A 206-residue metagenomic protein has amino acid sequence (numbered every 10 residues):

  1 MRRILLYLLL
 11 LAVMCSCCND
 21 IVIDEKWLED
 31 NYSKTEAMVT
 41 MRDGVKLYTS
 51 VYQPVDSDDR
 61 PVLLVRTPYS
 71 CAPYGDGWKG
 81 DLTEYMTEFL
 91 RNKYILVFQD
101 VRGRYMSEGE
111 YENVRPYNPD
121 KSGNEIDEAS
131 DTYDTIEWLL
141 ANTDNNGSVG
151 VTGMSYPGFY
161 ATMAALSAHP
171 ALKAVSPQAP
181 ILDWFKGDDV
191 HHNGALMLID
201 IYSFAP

Functional and structural regions predicted by a protein language model:
R2-L10: Sec-dependent signal peptide recognition, specifically the positively charged N-region followed immediately by
M14-C17: C-terminal motif of bacterial Sec signal peptides marking the signal peptidase cleavage site
I23-S57: N-terminal cap/lid segment of alpha/beta-hydrolase-fold proteins
K46-L47, D59-V62, N92-L96, N145-S148 (+1 more regions): Loop/turn elements at helix/coil->beta-strand transitions in domains of secreted/extracellular proteins
V55-D58, V62-L140: Cap/lid segment of the alpha/beta-hydrolase catalytic domain
L82, R91, E125, A129 (+1 more regions): Accessory cap/linker subdomain of secreted extracellular hydrolases
T143-S155: Alpha/beta-hydrolase fold nucleophile elbow
G153-M163: Glycine-rich nucleophile elbow surrounding the catalytic serine of serine-hydrolase chemistry
